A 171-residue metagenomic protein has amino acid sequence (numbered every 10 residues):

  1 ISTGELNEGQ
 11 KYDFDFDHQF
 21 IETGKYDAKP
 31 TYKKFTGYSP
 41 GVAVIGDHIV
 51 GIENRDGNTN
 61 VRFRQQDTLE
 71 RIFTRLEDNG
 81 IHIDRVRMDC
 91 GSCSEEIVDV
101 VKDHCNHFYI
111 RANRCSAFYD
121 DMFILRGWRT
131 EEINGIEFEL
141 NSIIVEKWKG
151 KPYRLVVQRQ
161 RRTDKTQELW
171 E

Functional and structural regions predicted by a protein language model:
I1-V42: Active-site-proximal, Lys/Arg-enriched surface segment that forms a nucleic-acid-binding/basic interface patch
N7-E8, G80-H82: Short helix-loop-beta connector
Y12-F20, D47, I83-C93, F108: Short, conserved catalytic/metal-binding motifs centered on acidic residues
Q19-I21, R55-G57, G91-C93, N113-C115: Active-site beta-loop-alpha junctions enriched in small/polar residues
K25, S94-V101, Y119-F123: A short acidic (Asp/Glu
T31-N79: Electropositive, glycine- and tryptophan-enriched low-complexity nucleic-acid-binding patches
D78, V98-H107: Short, surface-exposed basic-aromatic patches at helix termini and helix-loop junctions that form
H107-E171: An anionic, glycine-rich sequence signature occurring as long contiguous blocks
